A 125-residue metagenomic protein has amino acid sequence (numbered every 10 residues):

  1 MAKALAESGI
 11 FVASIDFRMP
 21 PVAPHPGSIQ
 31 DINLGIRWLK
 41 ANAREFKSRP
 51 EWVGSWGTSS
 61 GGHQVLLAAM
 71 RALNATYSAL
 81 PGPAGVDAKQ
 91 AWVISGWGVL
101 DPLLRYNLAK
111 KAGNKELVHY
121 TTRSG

Functional and structural regions predicted by a protein language model:
M1-G125: Alpha/beta-hydrolase superfamily serine-hydrolase fold, recognizing
